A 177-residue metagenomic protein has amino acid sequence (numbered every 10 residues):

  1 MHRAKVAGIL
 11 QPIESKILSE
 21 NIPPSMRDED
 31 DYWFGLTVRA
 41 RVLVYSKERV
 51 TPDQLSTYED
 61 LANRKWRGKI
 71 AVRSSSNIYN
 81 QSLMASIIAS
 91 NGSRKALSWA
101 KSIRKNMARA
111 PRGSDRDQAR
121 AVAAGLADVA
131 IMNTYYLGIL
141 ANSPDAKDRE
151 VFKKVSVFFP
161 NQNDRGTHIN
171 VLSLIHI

Functional and structural regions predicted by a protein language model:
M1-L18, K147-R149: Extracytoplasmic "Venus flytrap"/periplasmic binding protein-like
R3-K5, M26-D28, F34-V38, N63-K65 (+3 more regions): Extracellular/periplasmic catalytic domains that process cell-envelope and extracellular macromolecules
L10-L43, E59, A71: A structural signal for short loop-to-beta-strand junctions that line the ligand-binding cleft of periplasmic/secreted
R39-L55: Hydrophobic/proline-rich hinge and linker segments of small-molecule sensing/allosteric domains, predominantly
S46-V50, K65-W66, S90-S93: Short loop segments at secondary-structure junctions
E59-I78, S86-I88: Short loop->beta-strand "edge-of-pocket" segments that line small-molecule binding or catalytic clefts across diverse
S75, Y79-S82, S86-P160: Ligand-binding pocket segment of bilobal, Venus flytrap-like solute-binding proteins
I175-I177: Conserved small/polar residues in nucleotide/adenosyl-binding loops
